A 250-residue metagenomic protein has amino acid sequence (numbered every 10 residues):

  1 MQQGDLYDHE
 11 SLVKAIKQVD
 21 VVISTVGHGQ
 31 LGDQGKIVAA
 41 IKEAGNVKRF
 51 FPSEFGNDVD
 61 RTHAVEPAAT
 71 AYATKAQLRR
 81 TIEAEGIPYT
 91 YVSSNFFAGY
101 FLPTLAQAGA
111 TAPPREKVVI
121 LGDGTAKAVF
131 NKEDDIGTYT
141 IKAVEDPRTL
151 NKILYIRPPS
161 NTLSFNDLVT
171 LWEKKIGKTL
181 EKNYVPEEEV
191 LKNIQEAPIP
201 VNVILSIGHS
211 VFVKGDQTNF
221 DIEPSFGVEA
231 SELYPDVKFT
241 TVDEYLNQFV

Functional and structural regions predicted by a protein language model:
M1, Y7-A15, H28-G32, A44-K48 (+5 more regions): Oxidoreductase cofactor-interface core, primarily capturing Rossmann-like NAD(P)-dependent enzymes
I16-T25, F51: N-terminal Rossmann-like NAD(P) cofactor-binding module of classical short-chain dehydrogenase/reductase
V22, I136, L168, V242-Y245: Non-catalytic, hydrophobic alpha-helical segments
I37-G45: Glycosyltransferases and closely related glycan-assembly transferases that use nucleotide-activated donors
S53-F55: A short glycine-rich beta-strand->turn/loop micro-motif centered on a GG-aromatic cluster
A69, K132-E133, S225-V228, F239: Extended, non-catalytic subsegments within catalytic or DNA/protein-binding/adaptor domains
G227-V250: Amphipathic terminal alpha-helices
